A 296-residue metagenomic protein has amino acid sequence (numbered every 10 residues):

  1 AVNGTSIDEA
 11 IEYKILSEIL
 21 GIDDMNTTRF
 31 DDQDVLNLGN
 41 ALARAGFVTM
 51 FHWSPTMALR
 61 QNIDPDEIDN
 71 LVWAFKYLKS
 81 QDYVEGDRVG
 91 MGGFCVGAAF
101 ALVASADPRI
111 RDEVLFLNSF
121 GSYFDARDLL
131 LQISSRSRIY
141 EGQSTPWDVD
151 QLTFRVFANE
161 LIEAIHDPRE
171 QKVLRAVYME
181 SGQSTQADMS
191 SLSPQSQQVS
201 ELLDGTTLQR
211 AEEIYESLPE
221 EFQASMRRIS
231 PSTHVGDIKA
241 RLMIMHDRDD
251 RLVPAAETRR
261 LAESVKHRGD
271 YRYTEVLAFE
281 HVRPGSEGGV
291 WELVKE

Functional and structural regions predicted by a protein language model:
V2-A41: Short, surface-exposed "cap/lid" segments of acyl-processing enzymes
N3, K14, L131, D188-R227 (+2 more regions): C-terminal catalytic histidine-bearing segment of alpha/beta-hydrolase fold enzymes
G39-L59: Conserved alpha/beta-hydrolase
N62-Y83: Alpha/beta-hydrolase active-site loop
Y83-C95: Alpha/beta-hydrolase fold nucleophile elbow
G93-V103, L252: Glycine-rich nucleophile elbow surrounding the catalytic serine of serine-hydrolase chemistry
V103-S196: Alpha/beta-hydrolase-fold enzymes
I238, I244-H246, D250: Short beta-strand/loop motif that positions the catalytic acidic residue of the alpha/beta-hydrolase fold
